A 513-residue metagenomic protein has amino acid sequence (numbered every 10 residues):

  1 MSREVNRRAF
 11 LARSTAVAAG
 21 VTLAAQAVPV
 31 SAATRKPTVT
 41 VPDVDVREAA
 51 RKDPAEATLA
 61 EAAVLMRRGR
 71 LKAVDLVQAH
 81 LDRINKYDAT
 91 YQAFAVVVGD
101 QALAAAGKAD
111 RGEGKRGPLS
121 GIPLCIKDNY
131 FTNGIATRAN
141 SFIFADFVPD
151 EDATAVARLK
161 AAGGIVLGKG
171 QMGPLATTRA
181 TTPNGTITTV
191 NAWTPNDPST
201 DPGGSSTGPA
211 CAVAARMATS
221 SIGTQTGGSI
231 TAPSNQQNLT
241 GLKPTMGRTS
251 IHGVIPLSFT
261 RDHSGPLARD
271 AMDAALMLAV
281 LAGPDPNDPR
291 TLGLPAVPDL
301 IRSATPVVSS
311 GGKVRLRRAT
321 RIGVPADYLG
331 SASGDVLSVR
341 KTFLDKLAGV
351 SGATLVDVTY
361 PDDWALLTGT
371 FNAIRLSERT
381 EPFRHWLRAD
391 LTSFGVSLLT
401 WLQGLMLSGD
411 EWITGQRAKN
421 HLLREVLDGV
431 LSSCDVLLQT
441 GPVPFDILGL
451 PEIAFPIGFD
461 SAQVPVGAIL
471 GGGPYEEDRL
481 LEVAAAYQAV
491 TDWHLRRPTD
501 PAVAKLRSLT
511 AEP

Functional and structural regions predicted by a protein language model:
S2-Q101, G349-G352, N420, R496-P513: An N-terminal boundary/leader segment
A32-V46, K243-S338, T491-P513: A short helix-breaking turn/cap at a secondary-structure junction
G69, G121, A161, I165 (+3 more regions): Glycine-rich, small-residue loops and helix-cap segments that act as flexible hinges at active-site edges
A73-Q78, G107-D110, D299, S303 (+5 more regions): Acyltransferase
H80, A102, K127, L159 (+3 more regions): Conserved hydrophobic/aromatic pocket- or pore-lining residues that grip, position, or stack substrates in active sites
T90-F144: N-terminal, positively charged, Ser/Thr/Ala/Gly-biased leader segments that form transit/presequence-like amphipathic
K115, S120-A139, G312-P325, L355 (+3 more regions): Short helix-loop capping/hinge segments that flank enzyme active sites or metal/cofactor-binding pockets
S120-S264, P289-L292, D327: Short glycine/serine-rich loop/turn segments
